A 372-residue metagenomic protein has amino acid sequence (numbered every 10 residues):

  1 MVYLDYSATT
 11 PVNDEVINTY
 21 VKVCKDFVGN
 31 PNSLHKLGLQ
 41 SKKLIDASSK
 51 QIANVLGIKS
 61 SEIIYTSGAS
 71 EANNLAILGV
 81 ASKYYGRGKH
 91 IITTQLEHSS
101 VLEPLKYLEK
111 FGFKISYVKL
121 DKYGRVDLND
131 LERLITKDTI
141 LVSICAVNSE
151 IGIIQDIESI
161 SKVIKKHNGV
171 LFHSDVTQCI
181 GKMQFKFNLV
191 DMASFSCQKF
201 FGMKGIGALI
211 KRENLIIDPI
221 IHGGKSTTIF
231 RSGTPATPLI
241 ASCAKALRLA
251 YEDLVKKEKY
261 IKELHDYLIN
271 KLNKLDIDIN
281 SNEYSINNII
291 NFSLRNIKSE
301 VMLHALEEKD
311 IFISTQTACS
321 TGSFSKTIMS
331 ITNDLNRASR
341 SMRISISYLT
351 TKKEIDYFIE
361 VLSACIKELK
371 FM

Functional and structural regions predicted by a protein language model:
M1-M372: Pyridoxal 5′-phosphate
